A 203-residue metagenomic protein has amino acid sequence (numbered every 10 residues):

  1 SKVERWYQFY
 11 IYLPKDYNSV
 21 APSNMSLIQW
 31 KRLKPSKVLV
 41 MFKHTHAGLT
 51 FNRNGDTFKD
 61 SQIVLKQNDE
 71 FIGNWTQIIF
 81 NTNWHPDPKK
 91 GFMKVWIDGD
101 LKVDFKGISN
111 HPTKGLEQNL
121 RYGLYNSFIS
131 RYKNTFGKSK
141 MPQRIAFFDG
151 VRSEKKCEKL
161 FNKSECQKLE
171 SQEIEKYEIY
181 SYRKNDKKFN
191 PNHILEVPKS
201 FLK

Functional and structural regions predicted by a protein language model:
S1-L49, R144-F147, V151-E173: Secretory/extracellular carbohydrate-interaction modules and structurally similar beta-sandwich "look-alikes"
L13, G55, T82-W84, R183: Short beta-strand segments enriched in hydrophobic/aromatic residues within well-folded beta-rich domains
N52, W96-D98, E154, I179-N185: Predominantly extracellular/luminal cell-surface or secreted proteins
R53-Q77, W84: Short, aromatic/His-centered strand-loop micro-motif at the edge of beta-sheets
K59-V64, D100-K106, K187-E196: Surface-exposed loop/edge segments in extracytoplasmic proteins
F80-I108: Carbohydrate-binding surfaces in secreted/extracellular proteins
F105-D149: Flexible glycan-contacting loops in extracellular carbohydrate-active proteins
K176-K203: Low-complexity, Ser/Thr/Pro-rich intrinsically disordered linker/stalk segments at domain junctions
